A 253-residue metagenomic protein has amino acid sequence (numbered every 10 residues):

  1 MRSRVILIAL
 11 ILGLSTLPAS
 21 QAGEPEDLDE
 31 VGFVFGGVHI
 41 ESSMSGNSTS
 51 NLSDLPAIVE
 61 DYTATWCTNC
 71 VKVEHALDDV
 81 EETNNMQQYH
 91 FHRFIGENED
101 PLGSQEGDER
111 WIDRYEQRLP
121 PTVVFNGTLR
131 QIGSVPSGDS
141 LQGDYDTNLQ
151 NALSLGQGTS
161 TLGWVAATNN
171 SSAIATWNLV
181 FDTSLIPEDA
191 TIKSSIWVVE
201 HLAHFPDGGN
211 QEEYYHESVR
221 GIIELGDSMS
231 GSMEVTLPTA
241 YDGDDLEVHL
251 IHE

Functional and structural regions predicted by a protein language model:
M1-S50, D54-V59, C67-T68, A76: Secretory targeting signatures
I58-D61, Q87-H92, P121-F125: Structural recognition of the beta-strand scaffold that forms the well-ordered cores of secreted hydrolase catalytic
V59, V73-D78, D108, P120: Extracytoplasmic/secreted envelope proteins and their assembly/folding machinery, especially bacterial periplasmic
E60-W66, Q131-P136: Second-shell loop/turn segments in exported
A64, L77-E81, F91, W111-R114: N-terminal carbohydrate-binding/catalytic regions of secreted carbohydrate-active enzymes
T65-K72, P121-T122: C-type cytochrome heme c attachment motif
T83-E106: Thiol-based oxidoreductase modules, predominantly thioredoxin-like and allied folds used for disulfide exchange
D100-R118, T122-F125, L129, P136-E253: Short, conserved sequence motifs used for protein processing/export or organelle targeting and for catalysis
